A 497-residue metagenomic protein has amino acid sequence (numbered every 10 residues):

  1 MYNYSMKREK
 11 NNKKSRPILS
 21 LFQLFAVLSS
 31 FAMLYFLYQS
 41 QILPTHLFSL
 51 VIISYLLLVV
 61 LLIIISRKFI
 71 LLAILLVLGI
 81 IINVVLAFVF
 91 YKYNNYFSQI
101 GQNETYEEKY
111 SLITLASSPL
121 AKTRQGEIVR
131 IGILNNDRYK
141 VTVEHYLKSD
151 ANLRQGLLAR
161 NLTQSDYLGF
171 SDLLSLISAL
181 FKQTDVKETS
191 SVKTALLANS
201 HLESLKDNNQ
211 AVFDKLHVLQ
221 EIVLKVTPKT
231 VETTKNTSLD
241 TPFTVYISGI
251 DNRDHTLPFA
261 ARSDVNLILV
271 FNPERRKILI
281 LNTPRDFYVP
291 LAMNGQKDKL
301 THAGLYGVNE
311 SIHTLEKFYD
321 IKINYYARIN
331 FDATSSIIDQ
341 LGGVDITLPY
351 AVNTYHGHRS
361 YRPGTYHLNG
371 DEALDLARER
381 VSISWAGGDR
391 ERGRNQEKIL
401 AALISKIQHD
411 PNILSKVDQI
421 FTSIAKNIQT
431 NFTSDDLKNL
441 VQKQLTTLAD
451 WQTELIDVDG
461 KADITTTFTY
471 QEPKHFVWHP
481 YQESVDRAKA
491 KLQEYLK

Functional and structural regions predicted by a protein language model:
R16-I64: Membrane-embedded alpha-helical segments of integral membrane proteins
F69-Y91: Internal/C-terminal transmembrane anchor helices
V85-A116, S204-R275, N439-Q444, T453: Entry/capping segment at the start of metal-dependent catalytic domains with acidic active-site entry clusters
E107-K109, D240-F243, A261-N266, R275-T283 (+7 more regions): Extracytoplasmic
E107-N161, I312: Bilobed "Venus flytrap"/periplasmic-binding protein-like clamshell domains and structurally analogous long
E232-F243, F259, S336-Q419: Flexible, polar/acidic helix-loop-strand segments at domain edges
D240-F243, D251-T256, A260-S263, R275 (+4 more regions): C-terminal solvent-exposed extensions
A303-G357, N431, L445: Amphipathic, coiled-coil-like alpha-helical scaffolding segments used for oligomerization/assembly
